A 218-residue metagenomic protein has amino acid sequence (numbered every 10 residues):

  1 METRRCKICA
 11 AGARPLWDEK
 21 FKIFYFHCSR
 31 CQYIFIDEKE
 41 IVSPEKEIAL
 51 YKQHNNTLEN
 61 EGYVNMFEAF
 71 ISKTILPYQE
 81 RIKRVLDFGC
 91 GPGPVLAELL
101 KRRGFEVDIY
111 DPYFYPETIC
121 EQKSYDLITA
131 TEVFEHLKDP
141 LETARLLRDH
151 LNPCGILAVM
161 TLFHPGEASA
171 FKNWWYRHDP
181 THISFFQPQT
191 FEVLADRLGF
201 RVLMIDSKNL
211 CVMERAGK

Functional and structural regions predicted by a protein language model:
M1-L127, T131, A144-R145, M160 (+4 more regions): Conserved N-terminal segment of class I S-adenosyl-L-methionine
R81-I82, N152-C154: A general structural motif
R103, H150, L198: Conserved dinucleotide-binding and phosphotransfer motif residues
E132, H136: A short His-aromatic
L137-K138, L151-P153: Helix-to-beta-strand junctions that scaffold the AdoMet/dcAdoMet cofactor pocket in Class I SAM-dependent enzymes
G155-L162: Conserved beta-strand signature within the Rossmann-like core of class I S-adenosyl-L-methionine
L162-E167, S184: Short "lid" loop at the C-terminus of a central beta-strand within the Rossmann-like core of SAM-dependent
